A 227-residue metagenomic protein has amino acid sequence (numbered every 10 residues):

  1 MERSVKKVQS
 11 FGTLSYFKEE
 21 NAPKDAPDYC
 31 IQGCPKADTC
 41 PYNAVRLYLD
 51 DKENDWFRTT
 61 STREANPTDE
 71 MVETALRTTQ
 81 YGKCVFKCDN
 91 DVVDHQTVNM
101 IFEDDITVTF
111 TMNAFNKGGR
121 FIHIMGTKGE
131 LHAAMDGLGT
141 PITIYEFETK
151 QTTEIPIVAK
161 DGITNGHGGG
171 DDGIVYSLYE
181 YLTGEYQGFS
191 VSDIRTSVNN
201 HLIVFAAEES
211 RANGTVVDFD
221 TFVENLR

Functional and structural regions predicted by a protein language model:
M1-Y16, A22-D28, T39-C84, N99-I106: Oxidoreductase and adenylate-handling cofactor-binding alpha/beta cores
R3-S4, F11, S15, A37 (+3 more regions): Phosphate/oxyanion-binding loops and surfaces in catalytic or ligand/nucleic-acid-binding neighborhoods
C30-P35: Charged, glycine-enriched surface loops/patches that mediate electrostatic binding to polyanionic ligands
K87: A surface/extracellular/periplasmic glyco- and lipid-processing/surface-interacting theme
D91-R227: C-terminal helical cap and adjacent loop that interface with cofactors, partners, or active-site loops
